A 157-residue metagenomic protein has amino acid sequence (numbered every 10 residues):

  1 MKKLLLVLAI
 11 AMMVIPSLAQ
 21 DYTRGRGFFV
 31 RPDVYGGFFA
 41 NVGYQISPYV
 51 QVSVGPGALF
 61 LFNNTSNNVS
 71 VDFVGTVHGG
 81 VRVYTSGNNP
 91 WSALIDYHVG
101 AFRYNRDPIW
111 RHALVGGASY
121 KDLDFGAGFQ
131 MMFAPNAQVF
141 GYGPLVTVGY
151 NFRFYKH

Functional and structural regions predicted by a protein language model:
M1-L4, Q20: Positively charged n-region of N-terminal signal peptides that target proteins for export
L4-V14: Sec-dependent N-terminal signal peptides
A9, N41, G80-R82, V115-S119 (+1 more regions): Outer-membrane beta-barrel architecture
A19-F60, T147-G149, R153-H157: Short glycine/proline- and aromatic-enriched beta-strand/turn motifs that initiate or cap beta-hairpins
R26-F28, V34-F38, F60, V71-V77 (+4 more regions): Residues that define the transmembrane beta-barrel architecture of outer-membrane proteins
V30-P32, V54-P56, G79, A93-Y97 (+3 more regions): Membrane-embedded beta-strand positions of outer-membrane beta-barrel proteins
V34-F38, P56-F62, V83-T85, V99-N105 (+3 more regions): Transmembrane beta-strands of outer-membrane beta-barrel pores
Y49-V54, N88-A93, D122-A127, F154-H157: Repeated loop/turn-to-beta-strand initiation elements of outer-membrane beta-barrel proteins
